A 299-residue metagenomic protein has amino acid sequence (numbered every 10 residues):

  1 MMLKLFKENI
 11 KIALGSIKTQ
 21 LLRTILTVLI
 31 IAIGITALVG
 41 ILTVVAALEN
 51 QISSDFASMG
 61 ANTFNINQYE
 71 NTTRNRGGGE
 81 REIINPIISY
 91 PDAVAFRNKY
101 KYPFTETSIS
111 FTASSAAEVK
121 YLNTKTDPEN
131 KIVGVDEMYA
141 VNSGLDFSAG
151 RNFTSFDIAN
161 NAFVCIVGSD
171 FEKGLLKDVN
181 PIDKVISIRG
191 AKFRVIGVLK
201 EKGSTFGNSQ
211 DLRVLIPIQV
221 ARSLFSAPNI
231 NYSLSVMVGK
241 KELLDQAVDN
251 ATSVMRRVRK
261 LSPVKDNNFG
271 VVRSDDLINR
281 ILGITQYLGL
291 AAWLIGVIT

Functional and structural regions predicted by a protein language model:
M1-G34: N-terminal Sec/SRP start-transfer signal
F6, T24-T27, I31, I41-V44 (+2 more regions): Juxtamembrane alpha-helical signal-transduction segment immediately C-terminal to a transmembrane helix
I25-A37, P181, Q286-T299: Internal alpha-helical transmembrane segments of multipass membrane proteins, especially hydrophobic lipid-embedded
A46-K131, M138, R222-S223, Q246: Hydrophobic, regular-secondary-structure patches
G78-P86, K120-T126, V198-K202, V236-L244 (+1 more regions): Structural beta->alpha junctions
V133, E137-D157, N161-V264: Mid-to-C-terminal secondary-structure elements that act as membrane-proximal/extracytoplasmic interface segments
S235-M237, V248-A251, S262-I298: Peri-transmembrane interface segments
